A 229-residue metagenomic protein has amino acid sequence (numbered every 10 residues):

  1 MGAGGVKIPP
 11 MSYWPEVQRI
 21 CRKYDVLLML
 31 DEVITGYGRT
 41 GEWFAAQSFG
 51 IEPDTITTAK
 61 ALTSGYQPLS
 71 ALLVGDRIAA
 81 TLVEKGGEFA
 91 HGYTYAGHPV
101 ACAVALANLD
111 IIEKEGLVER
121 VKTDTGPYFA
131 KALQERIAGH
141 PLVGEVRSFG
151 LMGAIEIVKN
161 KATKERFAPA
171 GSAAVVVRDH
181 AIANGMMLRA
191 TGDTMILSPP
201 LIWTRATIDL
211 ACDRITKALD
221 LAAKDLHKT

Functional and structural regions predicted by a protein language model:
M1-T229: Conserved N-terminal phosphate-binding loop of PLP-dependent enzymes in the Aspartate aminotransferase
